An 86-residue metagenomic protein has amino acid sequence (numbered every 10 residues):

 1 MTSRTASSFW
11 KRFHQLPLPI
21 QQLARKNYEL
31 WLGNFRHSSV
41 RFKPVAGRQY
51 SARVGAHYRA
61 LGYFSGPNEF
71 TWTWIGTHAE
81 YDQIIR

Functional and structural regions predicted by a protein language model:
M1-K26: Arg/Lys-rich, positively charged N-terminal/basic patches that mediate binding to nucleic acids
T2-R4, H57-R86: Enriched for short, Lys/Arg-rich terminal
K11, F35-V40, G76-A79: Residue-level signal for pocket-adjacent positions within structured domains
R12-L16, P44, Y58-R59, G66-P67: Short, charged low-complexity linear motifs
Q22-L30, H78-I84: Short, charge- and proline-biased low-complexity linear segments that act as flexible interaction/docking motifs
Y28-R53: A short, surface-exposed loop/turn module that caps and links secondary-structure elements
